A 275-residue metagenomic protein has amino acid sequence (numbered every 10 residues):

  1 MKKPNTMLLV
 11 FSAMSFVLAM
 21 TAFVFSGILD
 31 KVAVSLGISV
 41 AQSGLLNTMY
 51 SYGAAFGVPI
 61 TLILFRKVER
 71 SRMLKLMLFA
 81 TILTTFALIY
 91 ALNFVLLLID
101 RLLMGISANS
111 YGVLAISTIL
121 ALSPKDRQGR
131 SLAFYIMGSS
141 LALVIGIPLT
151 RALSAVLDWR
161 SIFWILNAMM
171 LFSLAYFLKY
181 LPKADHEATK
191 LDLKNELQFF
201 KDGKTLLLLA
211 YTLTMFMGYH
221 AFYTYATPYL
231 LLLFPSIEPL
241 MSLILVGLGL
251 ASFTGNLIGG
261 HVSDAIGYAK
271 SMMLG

Functional and structural regions predicted by a protein language model:
M7-V40, F222-T227: Extracytoplasmic
F23, S51-P59, L143-V144, G249-L257: Residue-level signature of mid-helix packing/kink "hotspots" within the transmembrane helices of 12-pass Major
S26, L206-L245: Extracytoplasmic gate region of multi-pass secondary transporters
F56-V95: Conserved MFS/SLC helix-loop-helix module at the cytosolic interface between two early adjacent transmembrane helices
V58-E69, G255-G267: Helix-to-loop junctions at the C-terminal end of transmembrane segments in multipass secondary transporters
L96, K125-R127, A133-K179, Y225 (+1 more regions): Helix-loop-helix hairpin linking two adjacent transmembrane segments in secondary transporters
D100-G138: Cytoplasmic helix-loop-helix junction between adjacent transmembrane helices in 12-TM secondary transporters
L181-L209: Juxtamembrane intracellular "pre-TM" segments in multi-pass secondary transporters
